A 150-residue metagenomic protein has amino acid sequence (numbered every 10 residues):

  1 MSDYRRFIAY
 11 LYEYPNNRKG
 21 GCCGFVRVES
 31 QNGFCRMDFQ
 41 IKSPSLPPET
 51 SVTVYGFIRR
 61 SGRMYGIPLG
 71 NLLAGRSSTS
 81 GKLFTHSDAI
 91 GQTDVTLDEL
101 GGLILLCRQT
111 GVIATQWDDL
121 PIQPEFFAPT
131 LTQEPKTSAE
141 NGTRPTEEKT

Functional and structural regions predicted by a protein language model:
M1-T150: N-terminal targeting/export leaders
